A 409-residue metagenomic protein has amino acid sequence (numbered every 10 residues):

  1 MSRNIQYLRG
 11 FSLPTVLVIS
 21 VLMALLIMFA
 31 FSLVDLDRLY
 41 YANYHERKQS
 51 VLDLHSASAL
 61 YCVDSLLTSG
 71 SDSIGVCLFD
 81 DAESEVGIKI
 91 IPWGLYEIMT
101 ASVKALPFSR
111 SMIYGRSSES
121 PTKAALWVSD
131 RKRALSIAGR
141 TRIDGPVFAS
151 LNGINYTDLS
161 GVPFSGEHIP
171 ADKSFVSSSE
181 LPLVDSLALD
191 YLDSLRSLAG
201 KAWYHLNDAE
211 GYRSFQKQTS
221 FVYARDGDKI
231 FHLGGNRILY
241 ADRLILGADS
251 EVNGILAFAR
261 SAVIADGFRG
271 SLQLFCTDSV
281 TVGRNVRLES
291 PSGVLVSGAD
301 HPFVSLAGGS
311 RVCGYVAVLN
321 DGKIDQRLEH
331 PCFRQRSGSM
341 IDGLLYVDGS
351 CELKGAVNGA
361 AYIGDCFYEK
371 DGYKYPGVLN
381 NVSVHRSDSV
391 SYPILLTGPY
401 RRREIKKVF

Functional and structural regions predicted by a protein language model:
S2-D130, R402-F409: Beta-strand/loop motifs with alternating small/hydrophobic and polar/acidic residues, enriched in the first structured
D37, L54, S220-A224, K229-I230 (+3 more regions): Structured N-terminal alpha/beta-domain signature that marks small ligand/cofactor-binding or signaling modules
C62, G153-T157, V282: Short amphipathic alpha-helical segments with coiled-coil-like heptad repeat character
I90-R225, I230-L233, R237-I238, D249-E251 (+3 more regions): Short, ordered "entry" segments at domain starts
L239-Y240, I245-P302: Long, well-ordered mid-to-C-terminal structural blocks that present hydrophobic/aromatic surfaces
Q273-S279, S290-F409: Hydrophilic extracytoplasmic domains
